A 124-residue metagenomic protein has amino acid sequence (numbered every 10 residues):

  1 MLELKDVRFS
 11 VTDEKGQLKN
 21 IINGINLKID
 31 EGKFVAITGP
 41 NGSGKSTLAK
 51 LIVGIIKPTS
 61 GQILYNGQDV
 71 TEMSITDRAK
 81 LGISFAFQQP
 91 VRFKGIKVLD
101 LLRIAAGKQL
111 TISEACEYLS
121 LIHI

Functional and structural regions predicted by a protein language model:
T38-P40: The feature captures the beta-strand-to-loop junction immediately N-terminal to the Walker
V53: Helix-to-loop junction immediately C-terminal to a conserved catalytic motif
G61-Q68, L81, E114: Conserved ABC transporter NBD signature motif
D69-S84: ABC ATPase NBD coupling module
Q89, G95-E114: Q-loop/switch helix immediately C-terminal to the Walker
I122-I124: Conserved small/polar residues in nucleotide/adenosyl-binding loops
